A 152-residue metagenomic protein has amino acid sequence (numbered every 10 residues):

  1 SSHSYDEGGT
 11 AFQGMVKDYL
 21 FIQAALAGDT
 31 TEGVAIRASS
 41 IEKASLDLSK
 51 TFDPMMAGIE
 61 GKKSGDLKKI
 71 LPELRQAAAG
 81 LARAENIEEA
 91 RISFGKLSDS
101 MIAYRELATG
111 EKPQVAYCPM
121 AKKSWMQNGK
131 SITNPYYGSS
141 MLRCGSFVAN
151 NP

Functional and structural regions predicted by a protein language model:
S1-P152: Intrinsically disordered, low-complexity terminal tails/loops enriched in metal-binding residues
